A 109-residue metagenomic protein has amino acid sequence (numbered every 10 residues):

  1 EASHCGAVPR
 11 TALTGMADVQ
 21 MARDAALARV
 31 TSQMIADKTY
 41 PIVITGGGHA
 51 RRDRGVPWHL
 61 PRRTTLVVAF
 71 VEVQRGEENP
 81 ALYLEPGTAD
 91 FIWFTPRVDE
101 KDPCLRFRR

Functional and structural regions predicted by a protein language model:
E1-R109: Compositional signal for N-terminal targeting/processing segments
